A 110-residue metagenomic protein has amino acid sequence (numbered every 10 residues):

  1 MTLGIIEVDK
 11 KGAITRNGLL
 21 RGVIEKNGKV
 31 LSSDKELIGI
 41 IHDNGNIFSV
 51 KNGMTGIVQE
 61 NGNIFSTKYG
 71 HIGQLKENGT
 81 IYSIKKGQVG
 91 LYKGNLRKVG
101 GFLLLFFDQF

Functional and structural regions predicted by a protein language model:
M1-R21, K26-G28, E36, N44 (+2 more regions): Long terminal segments
G39: Catalytic zinc-binding patch centered on the HExxH motif and its immediate surroundings that defines zinc-dependent
S49-V50: Extended, low-complexity, charged alpha-helical tracts that assemble into coiled-coils or amphipathic helices used
